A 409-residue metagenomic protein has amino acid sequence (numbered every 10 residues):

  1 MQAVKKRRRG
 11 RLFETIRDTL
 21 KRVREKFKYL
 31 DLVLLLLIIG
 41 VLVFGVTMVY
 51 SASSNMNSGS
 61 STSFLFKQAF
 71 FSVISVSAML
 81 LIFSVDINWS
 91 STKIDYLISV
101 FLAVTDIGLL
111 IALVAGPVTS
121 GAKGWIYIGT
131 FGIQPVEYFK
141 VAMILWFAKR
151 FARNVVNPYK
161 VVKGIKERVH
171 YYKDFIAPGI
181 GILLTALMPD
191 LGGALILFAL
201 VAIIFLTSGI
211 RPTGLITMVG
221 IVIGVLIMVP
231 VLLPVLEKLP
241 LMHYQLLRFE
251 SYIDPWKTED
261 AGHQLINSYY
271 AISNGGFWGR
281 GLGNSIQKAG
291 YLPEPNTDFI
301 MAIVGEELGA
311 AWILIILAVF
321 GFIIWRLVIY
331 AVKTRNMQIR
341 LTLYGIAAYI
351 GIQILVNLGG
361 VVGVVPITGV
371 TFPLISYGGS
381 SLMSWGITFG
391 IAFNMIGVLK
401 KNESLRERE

Functional and structural regions predicted by a protein language model:
Q2-R7, I16-V33, T47-M48, A52-M188 (+5 more regions): Membrane-helix boundary/helix-loop-helix interface segments in multi-pass membrane proteins
V41, G108-A112, K149, T185 (+4 more regions): Alpha-helical transmembrane segments of multi-pass membrane proteins
F70-A78, E307-L327: Hydrophobic alpha-helical transmembrane segments
S77, D174-T185, L191-E237: Hydrophobic alpha-helical segments of polytopic membrane proteins
M79-S90, F147-V156, A202-R211, M228 (+2 more regions): Structural signal for the C-terminal ends of transmembrane alpha-helices and the immediately following loop
T119, T217-W312, M337: Hydrophobic, glycine- and aromatic-enriched re-entrant/interface helices and adjoining loop segments
L195, A199-G214, I286-W312, V370-W385: Interfacial segments of multi-pass membrane proteins
Y330-T368: Loop-to-helix entry and N-terminal half of a specific, functionally important transmembrane alpha helix in multi-pass
